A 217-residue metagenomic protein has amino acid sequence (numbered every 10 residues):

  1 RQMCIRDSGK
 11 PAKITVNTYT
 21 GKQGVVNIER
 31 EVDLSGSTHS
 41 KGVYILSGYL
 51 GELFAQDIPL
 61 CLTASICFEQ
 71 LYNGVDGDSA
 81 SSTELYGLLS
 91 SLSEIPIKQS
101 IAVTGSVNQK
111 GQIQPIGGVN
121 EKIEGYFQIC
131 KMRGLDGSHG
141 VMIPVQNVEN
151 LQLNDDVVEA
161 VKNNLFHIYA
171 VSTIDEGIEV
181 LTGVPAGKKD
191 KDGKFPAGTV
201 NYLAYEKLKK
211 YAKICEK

Functional and structural regions predicted by a protein language model:
R1-I5: Short, small-residue-biased leader/transition segments that mark boundaries at the very start of proteins
D7-P11: Short, flexible loop/turn motifs enriched in small residues
A12-L34, T38-K217: Peripheral, non-AAA+ core regions of ATP-driven protein-machinery
